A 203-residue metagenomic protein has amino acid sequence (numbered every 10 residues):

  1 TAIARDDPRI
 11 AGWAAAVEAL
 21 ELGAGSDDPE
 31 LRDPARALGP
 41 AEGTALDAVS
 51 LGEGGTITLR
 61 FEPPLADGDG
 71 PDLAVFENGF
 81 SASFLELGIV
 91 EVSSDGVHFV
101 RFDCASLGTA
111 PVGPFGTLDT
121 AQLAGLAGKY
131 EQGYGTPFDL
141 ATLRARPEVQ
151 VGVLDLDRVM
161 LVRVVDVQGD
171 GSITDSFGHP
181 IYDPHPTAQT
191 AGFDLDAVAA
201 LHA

Functional and structural regions predicted by a protein language model:
T1-G88, H98-A203: A domain-level signal for the mature, folded cores of soluble proteins
